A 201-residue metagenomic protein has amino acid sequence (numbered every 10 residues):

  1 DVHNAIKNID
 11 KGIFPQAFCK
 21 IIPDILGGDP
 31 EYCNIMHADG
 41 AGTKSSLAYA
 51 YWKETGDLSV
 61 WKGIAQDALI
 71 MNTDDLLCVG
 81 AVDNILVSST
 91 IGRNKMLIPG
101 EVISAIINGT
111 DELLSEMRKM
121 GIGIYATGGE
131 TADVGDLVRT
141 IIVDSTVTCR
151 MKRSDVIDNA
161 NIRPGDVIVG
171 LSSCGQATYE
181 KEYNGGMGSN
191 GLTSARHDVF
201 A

Functional and structural regions predicted by a protein language model:
D1-A201: Helix-biased detector of long, well-ordered alpha-helical tracts
